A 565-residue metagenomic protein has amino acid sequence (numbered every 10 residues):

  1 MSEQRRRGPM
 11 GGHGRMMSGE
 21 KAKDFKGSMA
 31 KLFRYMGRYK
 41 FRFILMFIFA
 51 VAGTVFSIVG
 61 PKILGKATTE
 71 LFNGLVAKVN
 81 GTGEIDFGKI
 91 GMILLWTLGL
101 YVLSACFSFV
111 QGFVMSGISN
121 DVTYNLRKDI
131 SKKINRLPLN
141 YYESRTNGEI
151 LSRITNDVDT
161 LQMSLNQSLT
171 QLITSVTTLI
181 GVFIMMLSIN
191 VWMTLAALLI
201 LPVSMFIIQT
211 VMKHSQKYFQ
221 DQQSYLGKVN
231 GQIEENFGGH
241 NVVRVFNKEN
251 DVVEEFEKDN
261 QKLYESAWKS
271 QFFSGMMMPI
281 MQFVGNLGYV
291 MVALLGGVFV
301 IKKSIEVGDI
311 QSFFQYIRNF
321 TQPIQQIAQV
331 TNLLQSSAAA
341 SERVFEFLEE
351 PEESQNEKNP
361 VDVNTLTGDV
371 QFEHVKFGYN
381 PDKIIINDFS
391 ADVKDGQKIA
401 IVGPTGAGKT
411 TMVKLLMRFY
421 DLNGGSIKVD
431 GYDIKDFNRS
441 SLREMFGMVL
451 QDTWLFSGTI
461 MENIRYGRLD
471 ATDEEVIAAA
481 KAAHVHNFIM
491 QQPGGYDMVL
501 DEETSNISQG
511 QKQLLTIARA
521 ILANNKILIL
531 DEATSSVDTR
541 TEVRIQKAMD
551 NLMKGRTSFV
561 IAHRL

Functional and structural regions predicted by a protein language model:
G11-E20, N120, K128-S152, N156-V158 (+6 more regions): Short intracellular "coupling" helices and adjacent cytoplasmic loop segments at the cytosolic face of multi-pass
S28, M36, M115, N135-L179 (+1 more regions): Juxtamembrane loop-to-helix connectors within ABC transporter transmembrane domains
A30-F33, F41-K66, I93, T97 (+5 more regions): Alpha-helical segments in transporter systems
R38, L139-N140, N156-L165, L169 (+5 more regions): An intracellular "coupling" helix at the cytosolic face of ABC transporter transmembrane type-1 domains
R38, R42-V55, V59, K66 (+3 more regions): Transmembrane helices of ABC transporter permease
F43-F107, S188-W192, K303-V307: Transmembrane helix-loop-helix hairpins at lipid-water interfaces of multipass membrane proteins, especially the type-1
M185-L199, K269-E342, F347-L348: Helix-loop-helix
E349, N356-E357, V363-L565: ABC-type nucleotide-binding domain
